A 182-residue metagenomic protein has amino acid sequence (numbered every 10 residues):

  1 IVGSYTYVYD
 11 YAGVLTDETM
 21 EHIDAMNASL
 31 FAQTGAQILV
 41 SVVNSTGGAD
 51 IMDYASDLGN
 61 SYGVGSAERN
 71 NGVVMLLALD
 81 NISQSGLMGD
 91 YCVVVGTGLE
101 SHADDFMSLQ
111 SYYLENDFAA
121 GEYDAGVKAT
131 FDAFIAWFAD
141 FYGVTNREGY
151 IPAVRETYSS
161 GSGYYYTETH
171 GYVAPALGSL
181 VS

Functional and structural regions predicted by a protein language model:
I1-L180: Folded, non-transmembrane soluble domains that reside on the lumenal/extracytoplasmic side of membranes
